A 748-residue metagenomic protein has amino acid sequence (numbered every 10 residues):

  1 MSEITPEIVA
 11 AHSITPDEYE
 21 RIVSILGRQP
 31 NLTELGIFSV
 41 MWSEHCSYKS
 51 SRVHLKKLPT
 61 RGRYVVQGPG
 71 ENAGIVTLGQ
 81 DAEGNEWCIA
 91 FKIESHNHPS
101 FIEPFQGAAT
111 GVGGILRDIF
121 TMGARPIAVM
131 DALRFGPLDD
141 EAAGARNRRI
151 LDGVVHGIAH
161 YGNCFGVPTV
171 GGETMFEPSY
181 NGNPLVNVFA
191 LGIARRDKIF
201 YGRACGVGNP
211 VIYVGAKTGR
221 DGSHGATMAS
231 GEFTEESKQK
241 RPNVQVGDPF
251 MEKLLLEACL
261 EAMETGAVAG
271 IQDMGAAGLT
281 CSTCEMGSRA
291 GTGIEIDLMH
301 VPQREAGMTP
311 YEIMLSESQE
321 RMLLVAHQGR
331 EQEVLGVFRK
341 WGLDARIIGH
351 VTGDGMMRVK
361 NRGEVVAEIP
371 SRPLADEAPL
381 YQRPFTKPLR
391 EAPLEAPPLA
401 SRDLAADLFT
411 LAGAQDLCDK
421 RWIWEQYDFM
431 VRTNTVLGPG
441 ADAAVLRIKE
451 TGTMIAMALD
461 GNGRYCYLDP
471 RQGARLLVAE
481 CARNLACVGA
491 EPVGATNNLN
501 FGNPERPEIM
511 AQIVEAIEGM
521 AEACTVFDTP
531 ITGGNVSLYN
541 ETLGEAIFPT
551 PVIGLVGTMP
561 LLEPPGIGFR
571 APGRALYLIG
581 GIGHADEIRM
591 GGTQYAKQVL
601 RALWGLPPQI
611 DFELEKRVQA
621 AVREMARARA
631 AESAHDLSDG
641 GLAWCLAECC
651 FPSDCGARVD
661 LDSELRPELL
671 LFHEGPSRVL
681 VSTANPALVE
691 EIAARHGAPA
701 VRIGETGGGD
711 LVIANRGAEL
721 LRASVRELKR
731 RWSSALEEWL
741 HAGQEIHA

Functional and structural regions predicted by a protein language model:
M1-A748: Glycine/proline-enriched, intrinsically flexible loops and inter-domain linkers
